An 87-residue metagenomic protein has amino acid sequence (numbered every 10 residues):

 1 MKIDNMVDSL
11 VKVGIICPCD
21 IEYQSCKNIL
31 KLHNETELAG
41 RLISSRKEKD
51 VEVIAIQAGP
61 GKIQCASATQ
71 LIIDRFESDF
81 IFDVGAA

Functional and structural regions predicted by a protein language model:
M1-A87: Accessory terminal and edge-of-domain segments that mediate assembly/interaction and cofactor placement around
